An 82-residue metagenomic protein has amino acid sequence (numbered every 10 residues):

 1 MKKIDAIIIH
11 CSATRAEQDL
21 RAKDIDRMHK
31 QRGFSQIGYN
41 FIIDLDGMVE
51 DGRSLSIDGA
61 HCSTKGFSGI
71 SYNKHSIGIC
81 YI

Functional and structural regions predicted by a protein language model:
K2-I82: Active-site-adjacent loop/helix surface patches within enzyme catalytic domains that shape the substrate-binding cleft
